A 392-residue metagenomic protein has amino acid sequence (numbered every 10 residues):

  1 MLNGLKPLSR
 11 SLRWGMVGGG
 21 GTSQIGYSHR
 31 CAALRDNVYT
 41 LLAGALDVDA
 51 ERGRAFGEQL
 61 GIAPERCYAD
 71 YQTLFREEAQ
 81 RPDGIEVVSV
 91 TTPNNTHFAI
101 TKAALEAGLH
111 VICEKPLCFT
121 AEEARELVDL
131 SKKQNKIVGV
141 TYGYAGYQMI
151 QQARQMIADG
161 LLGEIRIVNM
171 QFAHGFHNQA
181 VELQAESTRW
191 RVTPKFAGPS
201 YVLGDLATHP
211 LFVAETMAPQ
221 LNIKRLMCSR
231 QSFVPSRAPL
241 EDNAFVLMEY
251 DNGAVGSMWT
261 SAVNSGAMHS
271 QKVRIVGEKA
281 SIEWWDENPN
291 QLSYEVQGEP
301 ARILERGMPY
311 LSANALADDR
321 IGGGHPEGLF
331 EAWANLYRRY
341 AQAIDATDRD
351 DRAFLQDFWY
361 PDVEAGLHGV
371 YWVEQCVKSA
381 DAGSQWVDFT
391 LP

Functional and structural regions predicted by a protein language model:
M1-I62: N-terminal Rossmann-like dinucleotide-binding module
M1-L2, S11, F245, Y250 (+1 more regions): C-terminal glycine/acidic-rich active-site capping loop/insertion
G4-S11, K136, G163-I167, K378-P392: C-terminal capping/lid region of NAD(P)-dependent oxidoreductase domains
Y39-L42, T347-L367, V387: Glycine- and charged-residue-rich phosphate/anionic-cofactor binding loop of Rossmann-like
R66-I85: A structured beta-alpha segment of the ubiquitous adenosine-cofactor-binding alpha/beta core
V87, P93-A145, G160: Beta-strand-loop-alpha-helix segment that lines the small-molecule cofactor/substrate pocket of alpha/beta enzymes
I137, Y144-A238, L292: Predominantly a Rossmann-like dinucleotide-binding segment in NAD(P)-dependent oxidoreductases
G204-Q291: Glycine-rich, aromatic-lined ligand/substrate-binding cores of catalytic and carbohydrate-binding domains
